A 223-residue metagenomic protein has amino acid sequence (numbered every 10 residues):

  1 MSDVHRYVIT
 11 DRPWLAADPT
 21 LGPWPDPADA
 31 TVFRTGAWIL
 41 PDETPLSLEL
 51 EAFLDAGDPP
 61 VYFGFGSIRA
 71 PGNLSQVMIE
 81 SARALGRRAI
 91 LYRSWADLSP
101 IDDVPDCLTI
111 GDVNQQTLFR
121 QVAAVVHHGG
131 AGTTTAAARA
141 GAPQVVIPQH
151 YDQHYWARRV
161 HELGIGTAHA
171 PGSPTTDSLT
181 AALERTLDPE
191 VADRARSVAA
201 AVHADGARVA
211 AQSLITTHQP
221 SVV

Functional and structural regions predicted by a protein language model:
M1-P23, D29-A30: Active-site-proximal region of nucleotide-activated glycan assembly enzymes, centered on histidine/acidic-rich loops
W14-A16, T35, I110, I147 (+1 more regions): Hydrophobic residues at beta-strand termini and immediately following loops that shape nucleotide-binding pockets
P19-A124: Donor-nucleotide binding loops and adjacent catalytic segments primarily of GT-B fold Leloir glycosyltransferases
W38-L40, N114, Q149-D152, G172-P174: Short, acidic/turn-prone active-site loops that include or flank metal/cofactor- and phosphate-binding residues
I110-R159: A donor-sugar binding/catalytic signature common to diverse glycosyltransferases and related nucleotide-sugar
Y151-A182, D193: Change "using UDP/GDP/dTDP sugars" to "using nucleotide sugars
T176-V223: C-terminal amphipathic helix plus adjacent low-complexity, charged tail appended to glycosyltransferase catalytic
